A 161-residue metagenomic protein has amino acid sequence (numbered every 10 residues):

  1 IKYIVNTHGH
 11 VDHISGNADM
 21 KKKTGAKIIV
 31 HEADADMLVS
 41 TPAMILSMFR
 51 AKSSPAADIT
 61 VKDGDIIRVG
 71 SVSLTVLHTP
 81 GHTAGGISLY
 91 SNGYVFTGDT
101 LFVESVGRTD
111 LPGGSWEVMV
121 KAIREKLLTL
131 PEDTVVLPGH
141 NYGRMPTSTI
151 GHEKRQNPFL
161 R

Functional and structural regions predicted by a protein language model:
I1-V69, R155: Active-site HxH/HxHxD metal-binding segment of metal-dependent hydrolases
P42-I45, A51, S73-H78, T83-R161: Metallo-beta-lactamase
